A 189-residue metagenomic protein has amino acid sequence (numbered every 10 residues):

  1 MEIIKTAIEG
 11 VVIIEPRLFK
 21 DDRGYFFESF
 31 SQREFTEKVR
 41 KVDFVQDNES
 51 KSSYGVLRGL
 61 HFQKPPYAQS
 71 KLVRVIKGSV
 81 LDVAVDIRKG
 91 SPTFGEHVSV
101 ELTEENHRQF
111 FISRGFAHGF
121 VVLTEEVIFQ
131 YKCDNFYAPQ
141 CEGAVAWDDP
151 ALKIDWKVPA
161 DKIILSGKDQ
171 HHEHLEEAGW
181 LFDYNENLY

Functional and structural regions predicted by a protein language model:
M1-E105, T124-E126, C133-Y189: Non-catalytic, conserved peripheral segments adjacent to functional cores
F110, H118-L123: Short beta-strand His + acidic residue motifs that chelate non-heme Fe in jelly-roll/DSBH and cupin folds
